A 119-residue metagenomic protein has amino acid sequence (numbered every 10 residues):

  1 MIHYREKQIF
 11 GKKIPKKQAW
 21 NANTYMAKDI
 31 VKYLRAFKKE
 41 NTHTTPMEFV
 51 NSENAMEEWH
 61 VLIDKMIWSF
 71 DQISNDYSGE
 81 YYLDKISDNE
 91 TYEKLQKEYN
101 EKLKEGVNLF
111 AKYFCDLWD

Functional and structural regions predicted by a protein language model:
M1-F114: Long, non-globular targeting/processing and low-complexity regions
